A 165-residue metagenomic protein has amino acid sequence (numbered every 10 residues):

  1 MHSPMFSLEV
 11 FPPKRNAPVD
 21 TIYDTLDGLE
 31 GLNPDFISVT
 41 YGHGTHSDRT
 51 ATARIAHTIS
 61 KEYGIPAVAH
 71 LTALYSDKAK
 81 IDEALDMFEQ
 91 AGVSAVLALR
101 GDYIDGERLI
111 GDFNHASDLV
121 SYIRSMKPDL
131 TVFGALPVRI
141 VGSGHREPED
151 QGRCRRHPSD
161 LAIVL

Functional and structural regions predicted by a protein language model:
M1, L26-N33, A53-G64, L85-V93 (+2 more regions): Acidic (Asp/Glu)-rich catalytic clusters
M1-V39, R49: Conserved N-terminal beta1-alpha1 strand-loop-helix module at the mouth
P4-P12, D35-V39, A67-L71, V96-A98 (+3 more regions): Hydrophobic faces of well-ordered beta-strands that scaffold small-molecule active sites in alpha/beta enzyme cores
P13-A17, H43-R49, L74-D77, I104-G106 (+1 more regions): Short, small-residue-enriched loops and turns at beta-alpha junctions that line or gate enzyme active sites
N16-L29, K78-D86, V141-Q151: Short, acidic/polar
N33-I55, R100-G111, R156-L165: Glycine-rich, proline-tolerant flexible connector loops at the mouths of alpha/beta enzymes
T45-H70, F113-G134: Alpha-helix-loop-beta-strand connector modules within alpha/beta enzyme cores
A95-P158: Conserved anion-binding
